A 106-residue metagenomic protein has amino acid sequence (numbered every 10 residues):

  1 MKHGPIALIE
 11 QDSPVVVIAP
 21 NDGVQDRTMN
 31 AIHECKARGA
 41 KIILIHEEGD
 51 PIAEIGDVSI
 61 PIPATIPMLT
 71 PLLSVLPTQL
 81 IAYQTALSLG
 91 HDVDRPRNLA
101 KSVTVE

Functional and structural regions predicted by a protein language model:
M1-E106: A SIS-like phosphosugar-recognition module
